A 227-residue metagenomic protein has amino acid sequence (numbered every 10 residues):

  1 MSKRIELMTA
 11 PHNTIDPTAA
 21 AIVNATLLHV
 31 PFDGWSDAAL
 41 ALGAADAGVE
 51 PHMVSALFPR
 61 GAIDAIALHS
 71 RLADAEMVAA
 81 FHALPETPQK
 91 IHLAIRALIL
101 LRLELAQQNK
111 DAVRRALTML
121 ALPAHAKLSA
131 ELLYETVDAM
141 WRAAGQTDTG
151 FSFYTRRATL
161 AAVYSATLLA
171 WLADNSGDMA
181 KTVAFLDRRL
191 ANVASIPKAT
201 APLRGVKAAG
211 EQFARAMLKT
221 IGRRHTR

Functional and structural regions predicted by a protein language model:
M1-D16, L203, G210-E211: N-terminal intrinsically disordered/low-complexity leader segments
M8-H52, R60-A67, R71: Short, amphipathic alpha-helix enriched in basic
A80-R115: Hydrophobic alpha-helical connector segments
L105-K127, E131: Amphipathic alpha-helical segments used for helix-helix packing
A124-Q146, Y154-A161, S165: Amphipathic alpha-helical packing segments from all-alpha helical-bundle domains
Q146-A208: Hydrophobic/aromatic-rich alpha-helical bundle segments in the mid-to-C-terminal region
K198-R227: Long, charge-rich low-complexity segments
